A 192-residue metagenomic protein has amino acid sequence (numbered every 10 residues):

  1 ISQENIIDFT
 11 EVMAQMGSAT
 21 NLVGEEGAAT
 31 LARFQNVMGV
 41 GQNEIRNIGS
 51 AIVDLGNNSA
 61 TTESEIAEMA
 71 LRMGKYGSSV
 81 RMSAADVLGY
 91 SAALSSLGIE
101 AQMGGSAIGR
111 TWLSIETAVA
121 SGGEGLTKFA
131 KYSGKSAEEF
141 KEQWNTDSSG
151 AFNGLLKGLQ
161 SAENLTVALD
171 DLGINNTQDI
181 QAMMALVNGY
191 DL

Functional and structural regions predicted by a protein language model:
I1-D191: Amphipathic alpha-helical interface segments used for oligomerization, scaffolding, and membrane association
